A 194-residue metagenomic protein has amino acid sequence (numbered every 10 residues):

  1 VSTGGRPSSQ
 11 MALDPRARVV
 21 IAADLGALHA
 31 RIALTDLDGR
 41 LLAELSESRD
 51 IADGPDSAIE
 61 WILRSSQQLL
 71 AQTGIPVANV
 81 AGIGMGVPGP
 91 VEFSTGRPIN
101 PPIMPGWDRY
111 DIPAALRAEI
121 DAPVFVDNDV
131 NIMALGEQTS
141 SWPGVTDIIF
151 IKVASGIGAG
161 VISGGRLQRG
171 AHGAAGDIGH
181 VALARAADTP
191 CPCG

Functional and structural regions predicted by a protein language model:
V1-S2, M11: Basic, Lys/Arg-rich alpha-helical nucleic-acid-recognition elements, primarily the DNA-binding modules of transcription
G4-P7, P15-A17, F93, P143-G144: A short, glycine/Asx- and small/polar-enriched loop/turn that sits immediately N-terminal to a beta-strand
P7-E44, F150-S163: Gly/Thr-rich phosphate-binding beta-strand-loop-beta motif of the actin/hexokinase/Hsp70
T35, V91-E92, V161, R169: Hydrophobic alpha-helical segments, especially N-terminal targeting/anchoring helices
L41, P98, L167-Q168: Hydrophobic "anchor" residues
E44-T73, V77-I83, G89-D147: Glycine-rich phosphate-binding loop and adjoining helix at the ATP-binding site of ATP-dependent phosphoryl-transfer
P88-V91, A154-G156: Short glycine-rich anion-binding loops that position phosphate/pyrophosphate groups of nucleotides and phosphorylated
G144-G194: Glycine-rich phosphate-binding loop of actin/hexokinase-like ATP-binding domains
